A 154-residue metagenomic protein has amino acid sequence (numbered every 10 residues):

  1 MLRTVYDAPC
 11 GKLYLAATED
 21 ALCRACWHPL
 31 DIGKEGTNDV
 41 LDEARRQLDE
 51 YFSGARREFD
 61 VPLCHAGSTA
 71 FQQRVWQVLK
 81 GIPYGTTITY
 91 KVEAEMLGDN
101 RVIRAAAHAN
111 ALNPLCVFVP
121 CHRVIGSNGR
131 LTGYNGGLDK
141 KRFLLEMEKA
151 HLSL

Functional and structural regions predicted by a protein language model:
M1-R101, H151-L154: Basic nucleic-acid-binding alpha-helical/helix-turn surface characteristic of O6-alkylguanine DNA
L41, R45, P114, L138: Short amphipathic alpha-helical/adjacent loop interface patches that line ligand and macromolecule-binding sites
V61-L63, A106, L131-Y134: Short clusters of hydrophobic/aromatic residues that line enzyme substrate/ligand-binding pockets
R104-N113: Regulatory, non-catalytic segments
V117-V124: Short Lys/Arg-enriched helix C-cap and helix-to-coil transition segments that create basic nucleic-acid-contact patches
S127-L154: …primarily DNA-binding HTH/wHTH and HhH modules…
